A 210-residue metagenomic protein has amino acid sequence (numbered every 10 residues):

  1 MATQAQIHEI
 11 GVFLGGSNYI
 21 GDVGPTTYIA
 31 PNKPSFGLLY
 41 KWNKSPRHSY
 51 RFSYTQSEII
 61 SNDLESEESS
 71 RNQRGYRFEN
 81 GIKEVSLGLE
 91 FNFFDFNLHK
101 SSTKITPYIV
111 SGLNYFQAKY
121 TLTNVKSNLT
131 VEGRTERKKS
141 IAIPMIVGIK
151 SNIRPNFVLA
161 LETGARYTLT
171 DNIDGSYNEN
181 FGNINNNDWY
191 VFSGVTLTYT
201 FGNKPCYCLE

Functional and structural regions predicted by a protein language model:
T3-N43, Y120, G194, T198-P205: Short glycine/proline- and aromatic-enriched beta-strand/turn motifs that initiate or cap beta-hairpins
Q4-I7, P46-R47, D95-T106, I153-N156 (+1 more regions): Short loop/turn motifs that connect adjacent beta-strands in outer-membrane beta-barrel proteins
V12, L38-W42, L87-F91, S111-L113 (+3 more regions): Residues on the lipid-exposed face of transmembrane beta-strands in outer-membrane beta-barrel proteins
I20-T26, S70-F78, L129-T135, E179-N185: Extracellular loop and loop/strand-boundary signature of outer-membrane beta-barrel proteins
Y28-K83, R154-N156, R166, T170 (+1 more regions): Glycine- and aromatic-enriched membrane insertion/assembly motifs of diderm outer-membrane and organelle channel
A30-P34, G81-V85, T103-I105, R137-I143 (+1 more regions): Residues that define the transmembrane beta-barrel architecture of outer-membrane proteins
H48-V125, T196, F201: Gram-negative (and chloroplast) outer-membrane scaffold detector with strong preference for beta-barrel transmembrane
S61-E65, N152-E210: Predominantly the C-terminal beta-signal and adjacent terminal strand-loop region of outer-membrane beta-barrel
